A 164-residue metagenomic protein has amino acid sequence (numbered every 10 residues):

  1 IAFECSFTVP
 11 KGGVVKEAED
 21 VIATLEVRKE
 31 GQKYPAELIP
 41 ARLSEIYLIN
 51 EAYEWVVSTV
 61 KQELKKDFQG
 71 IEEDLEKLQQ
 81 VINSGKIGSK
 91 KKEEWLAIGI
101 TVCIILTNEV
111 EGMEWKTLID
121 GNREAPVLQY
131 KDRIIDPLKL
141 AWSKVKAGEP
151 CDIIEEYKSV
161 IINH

Functional and structural regions predicted by a protein language model:
I1, S84-K131: Amphipathic, interaction-prone secondary-structure segments
I1-G12, E17-S44: Extended, well-ordered protein cores
G12, A18-I22, E26, E45 (+1 more regions): A recognition module on extended beta-rich or small alphabeta surfaces enriched in W/G with H and D/E
G13-K16, K66, G70-E73, K90 (+2 more regions): Short coil/turn linker and secondary-structure boundary residues
V27-K92: N-terminal low-complexity, intrinsically disordered segments
P40-E63, I104-N108, E114, G121-L128 (+2 more regions): N-terminal, helix-rich and Lys/Arg-enriched segments in bacterial and organellar proteins
E63, D67, G85-S89, I105-N108 (+4 more regions): Short secondary-structure junctions and interdomain/linker hinges
G70-D74, I119, E155-Y157: Short coil/turn segments at secondary-structure boundaries
